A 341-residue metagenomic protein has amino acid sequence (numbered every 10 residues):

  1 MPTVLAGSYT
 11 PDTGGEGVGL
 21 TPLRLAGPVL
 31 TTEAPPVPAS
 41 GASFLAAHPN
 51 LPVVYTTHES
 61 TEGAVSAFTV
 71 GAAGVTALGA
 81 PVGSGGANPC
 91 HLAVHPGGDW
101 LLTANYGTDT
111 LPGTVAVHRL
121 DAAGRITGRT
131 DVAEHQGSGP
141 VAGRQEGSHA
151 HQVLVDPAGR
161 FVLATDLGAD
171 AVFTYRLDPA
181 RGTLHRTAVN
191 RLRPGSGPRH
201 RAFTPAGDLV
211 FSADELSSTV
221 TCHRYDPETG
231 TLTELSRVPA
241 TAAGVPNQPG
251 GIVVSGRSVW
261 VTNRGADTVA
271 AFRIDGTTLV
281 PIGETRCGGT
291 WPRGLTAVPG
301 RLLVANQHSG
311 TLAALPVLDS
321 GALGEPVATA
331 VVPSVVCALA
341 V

Functional and structural regions predicted by a protein language model:
Y9-P11, E59-T61, Y106-G107, L120 (+7 more regions): Short loop/turn segments immediately following the C-termini of beta-strands
E16, A39-P49, G86-P96, G139-A158 (+4 more regions): Beta-rich, blade/repeat-based domains predominating in secreted/periplasmic proteins but also intracellular
P22-V29, F68-V75, V117-T127, Y175-T183 (+3 more regions): Short loop/turn segments immediately following beta-strands, especially the blade-tip and inter-blade linker loops
T31-P38, A77-G83, G137-R144, H185-L192 (+3 more regions): A short beta-strand motif characteristic of beta-propeller blades
T32-G98: Blade-loop segments of beta-propeller domains
V75-Q152: Asp-box/WD-like beta-propeller blade repeats and closely related beta-sheet repeat scaffolds
Q307-A313, G324-V341: Blade-level signature of beta-propeller repeat domains, shared across WD40, Kelch, NHL, RCC1 and BNR/Asp-box propellers
